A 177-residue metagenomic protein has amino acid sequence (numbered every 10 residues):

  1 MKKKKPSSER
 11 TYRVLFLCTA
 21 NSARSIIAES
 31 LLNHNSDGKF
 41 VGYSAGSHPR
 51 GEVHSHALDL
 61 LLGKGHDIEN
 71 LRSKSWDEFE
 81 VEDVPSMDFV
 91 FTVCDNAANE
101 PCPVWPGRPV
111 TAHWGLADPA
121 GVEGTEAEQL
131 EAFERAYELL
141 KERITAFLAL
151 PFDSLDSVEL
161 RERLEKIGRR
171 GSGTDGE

Functional and structural regions predicted by a protein language model:
K2-V81: Conserved active-site segments centered on acidic
S22, D95-A98: Short glycine-rich anion-binding loops that position phosphate/pyrophosphate groups of nucleotides and phosphorylated
I26-A28, H54, N99-V104, E123: Short glycine-/acidic-enriched loop or helix-start segments at secondary-structure transitions that form or flank
S47-P49, A97, S154: Short histidine/acidic/glycine/proline-rich micro-motifs that form metal- and phosphate-coordinating active-site loops
P85-S86: Alpha-helix C-terminal capping/helix-to-coil transition sites in glycosyltransferase folds
F89: Short, Asp-centered acidic motifs that coordinate Mg2+ and/or phosphate in catalytic or ligand-binding sites
T92-V93, H113: Redox-cofactor binding/interface segments in oxidoreductases and associated redox assembly factors
P101-E177: Phosphate-binding/catalytic loops
